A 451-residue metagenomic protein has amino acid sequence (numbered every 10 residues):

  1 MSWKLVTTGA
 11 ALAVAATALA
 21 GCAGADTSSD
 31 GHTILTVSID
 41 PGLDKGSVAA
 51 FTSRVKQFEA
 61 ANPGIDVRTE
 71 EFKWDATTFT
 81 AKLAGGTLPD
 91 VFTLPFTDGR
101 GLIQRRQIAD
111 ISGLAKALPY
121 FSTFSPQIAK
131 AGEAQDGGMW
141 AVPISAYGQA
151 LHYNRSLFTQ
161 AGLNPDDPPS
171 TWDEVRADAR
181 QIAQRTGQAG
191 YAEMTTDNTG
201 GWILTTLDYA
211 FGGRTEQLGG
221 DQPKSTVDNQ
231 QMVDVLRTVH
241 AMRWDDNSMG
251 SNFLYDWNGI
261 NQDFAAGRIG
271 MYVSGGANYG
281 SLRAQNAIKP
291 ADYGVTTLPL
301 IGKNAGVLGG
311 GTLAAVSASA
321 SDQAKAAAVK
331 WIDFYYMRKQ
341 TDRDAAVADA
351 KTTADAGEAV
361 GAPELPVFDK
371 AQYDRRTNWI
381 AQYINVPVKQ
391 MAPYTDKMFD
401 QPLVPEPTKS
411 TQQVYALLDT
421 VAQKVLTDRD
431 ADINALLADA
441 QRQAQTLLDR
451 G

Functional and structural regions predicted by a protein language model:
S2-G101, K116, P165, Q323 (+3 more regions): Conserved N-terminal structural module of periplasmic/extracytoplasmic solute-binding proteins
E71-F79, S170-R176, N252-A265: Short helix-initiation/N-cap motifs at beta->coil->alpha
F96-G148, I203-A210, D292-T296: Hinge/lid segment of periplasmic solute-binding proteins
S112-S125, P168-S170, Y191-E193, G213-D234 (+2 more regions): Short, solvent-exposed loop/beta-turn-alpha elements that line the ligand-binding surface or hinge of extracytoplasmic
Q135-I144, Q149, D173-S225, I269: Extracytoplasmic/periplasmic solute-binding protein
T159, P165, A381-G451: Conserved C-terminal helix/tail region of periplasmic/extracytoplasmic solute-binding proteins
D178-Q181, D221-F253, L298: Glycine-centered hinge/linker elements that transmit conformational signals in sensory and ligand-binding systems
L282-I288, K303-L308, A315-A416: C-terminal lobe and pocket-closing loops of periplasmic/extracytoplasmic Venus-flytrap solute-binding proteins
